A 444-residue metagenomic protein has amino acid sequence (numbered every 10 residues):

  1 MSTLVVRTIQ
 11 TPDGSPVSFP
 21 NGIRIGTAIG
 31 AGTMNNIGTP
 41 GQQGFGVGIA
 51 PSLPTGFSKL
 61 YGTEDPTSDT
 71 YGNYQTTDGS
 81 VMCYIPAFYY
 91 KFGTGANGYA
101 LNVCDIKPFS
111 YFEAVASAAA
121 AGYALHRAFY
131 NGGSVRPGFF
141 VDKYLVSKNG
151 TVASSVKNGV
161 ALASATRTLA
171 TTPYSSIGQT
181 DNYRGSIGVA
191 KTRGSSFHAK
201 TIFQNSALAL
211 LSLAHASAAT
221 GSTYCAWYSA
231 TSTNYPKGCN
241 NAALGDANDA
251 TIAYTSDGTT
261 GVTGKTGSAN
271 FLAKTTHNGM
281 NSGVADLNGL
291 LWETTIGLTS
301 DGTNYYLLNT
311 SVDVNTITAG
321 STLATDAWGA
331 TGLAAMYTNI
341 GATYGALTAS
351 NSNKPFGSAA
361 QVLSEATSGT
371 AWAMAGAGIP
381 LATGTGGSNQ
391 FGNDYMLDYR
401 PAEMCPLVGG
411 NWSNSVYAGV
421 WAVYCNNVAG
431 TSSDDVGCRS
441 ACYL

Functional and structural regions predicted by a protein language model:
M1-M34: Intrinsic low-complexity, repeat-rich intrinsically disordered segments enriched in small/flexible residues
G14, F88-K91, L145-K148, Q204 (+2 more regions): Acidic glycine-/aspartate-rich tracts in secreted/extracellular proteins
T27-G95: GGW-centered surface loops in extracellular recognition modules
D78-G79, I106, Y111-L287: Short aromatic-cysteine micro-motif
K91-N97, K148-A153, V416-Y417: Short, solvent-exposed loop/turn elements at domain surfaces
F203-S206, Y228-N248, I252, S256-T260 (+4 more regions): C-terminal, surface-exposed recognition/capping segments
D301-V312: A short, polar/charged loop-to-alpha-helix boundary motif
